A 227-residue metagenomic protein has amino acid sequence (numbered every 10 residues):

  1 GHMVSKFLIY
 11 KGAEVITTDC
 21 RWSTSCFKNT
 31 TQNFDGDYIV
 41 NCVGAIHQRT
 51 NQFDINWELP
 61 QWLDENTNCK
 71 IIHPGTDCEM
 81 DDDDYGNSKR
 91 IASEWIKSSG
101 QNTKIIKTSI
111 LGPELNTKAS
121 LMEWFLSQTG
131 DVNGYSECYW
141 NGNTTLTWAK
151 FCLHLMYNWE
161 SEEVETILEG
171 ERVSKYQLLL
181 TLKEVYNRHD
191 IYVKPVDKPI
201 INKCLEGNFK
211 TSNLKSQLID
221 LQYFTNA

Functional and structural regions predicted by a protein language model:
G1-Y38, G207-F209: N-terminal Rossmann/SDR dinucleotide-binding element
M3-F7, K11, W95, T181 (+1 more regions): Rossmann-fold NAD(P)-dependent oxidoreductase module
T18, C42-V43, I71-D77, I106-T108: SDR active-site strand-loop-helix element
T24-N66, C78: NAD(P)H-binding glycine-rich loop region in Rossmannoid oxidoreductase-like domains and their noncatalytic homologs
A45-D54, E58, C69-N87, I91-S99: Active-site "gating" loop of Rossmann-like NAD(P)-dependent oxidoreductase/epimerase domains
G86, R90, E94-T147, L153-H154: NAD(P)-dependent short-chain dehydrogenase/reductase
A149-K203: Mid/C-terminal beta-alpha module of Rossmann-like enzyme folds, strongest in SDR-family dehydrogenases/epimerases
V185-A227: C-terminal amphipathic/interface module of NAD(P)-dependent oxidoreductases and related NAD-binding regulators
